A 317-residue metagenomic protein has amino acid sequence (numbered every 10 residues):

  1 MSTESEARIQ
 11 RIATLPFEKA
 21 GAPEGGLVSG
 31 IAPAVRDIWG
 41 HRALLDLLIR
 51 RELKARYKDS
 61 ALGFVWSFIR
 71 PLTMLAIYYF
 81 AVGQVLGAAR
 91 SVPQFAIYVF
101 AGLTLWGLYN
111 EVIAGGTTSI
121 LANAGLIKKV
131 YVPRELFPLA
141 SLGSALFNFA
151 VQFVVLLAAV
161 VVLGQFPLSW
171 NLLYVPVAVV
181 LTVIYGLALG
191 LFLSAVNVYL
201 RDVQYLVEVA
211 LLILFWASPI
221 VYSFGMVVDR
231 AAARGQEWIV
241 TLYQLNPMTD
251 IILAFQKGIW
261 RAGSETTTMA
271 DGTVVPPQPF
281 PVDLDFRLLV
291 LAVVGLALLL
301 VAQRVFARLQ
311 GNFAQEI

Functional and structural regions predicted by a protein language model:
M1-I317: Hydrophobic transmembrane alpha-helices and immediately adjacent juxtamembrane helices of multi-pass inner-membrane
